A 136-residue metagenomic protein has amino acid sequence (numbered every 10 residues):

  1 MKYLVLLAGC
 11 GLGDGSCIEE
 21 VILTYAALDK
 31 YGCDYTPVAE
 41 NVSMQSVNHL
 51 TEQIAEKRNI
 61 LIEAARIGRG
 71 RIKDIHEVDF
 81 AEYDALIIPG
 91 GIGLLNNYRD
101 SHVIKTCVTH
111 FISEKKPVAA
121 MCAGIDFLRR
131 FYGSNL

Functional and structural regions predicted by a protein language model:
M1-S113, D126-L136: Extended, subdomain-level signal for the structured scaffold at the beginning of enzyme domains
K115-V118: Conserved, well-structured core segments that form or line functional sites
M121-C122: Short, thiol/selenol-centered motifs that function as redox-active sites or metal-ligating centers
